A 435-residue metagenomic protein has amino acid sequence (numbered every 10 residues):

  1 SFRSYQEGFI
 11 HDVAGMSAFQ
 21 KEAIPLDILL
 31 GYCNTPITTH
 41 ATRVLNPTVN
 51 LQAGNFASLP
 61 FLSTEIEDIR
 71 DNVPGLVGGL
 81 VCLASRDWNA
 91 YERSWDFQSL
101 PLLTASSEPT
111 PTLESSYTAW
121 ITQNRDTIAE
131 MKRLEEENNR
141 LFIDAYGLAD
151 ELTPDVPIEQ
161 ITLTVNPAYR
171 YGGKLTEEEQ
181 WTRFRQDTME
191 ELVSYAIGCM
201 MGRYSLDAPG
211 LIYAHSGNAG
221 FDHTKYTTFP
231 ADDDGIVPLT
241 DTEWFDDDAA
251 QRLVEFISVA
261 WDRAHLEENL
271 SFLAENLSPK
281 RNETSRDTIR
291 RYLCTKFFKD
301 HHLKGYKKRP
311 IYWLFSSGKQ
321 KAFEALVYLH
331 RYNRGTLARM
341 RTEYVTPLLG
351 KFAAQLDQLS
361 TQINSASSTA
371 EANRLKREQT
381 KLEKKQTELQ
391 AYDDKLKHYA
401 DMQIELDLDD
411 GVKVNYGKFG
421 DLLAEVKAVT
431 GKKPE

Functional and structural regions predicted by a protein language model:
S1-K21, P74, G79, L83 (+8 more regions): Polyanion-binding catalytic cores of nucleic-acid enzymes and NTP/SAM-utilizing transferases
S1-S58, D68-I69, G75-L83: Basic, amphipathic alpha-helical recognition segments used for DNA target recognition
H11, G15-A18, A41, F56 (+5 more regions): Long, contiguous hydrophobic alpha-helical segments, chiefly transmembrane helices and signal peptides
P25, I69-N72, L134, M189 (+1 more regions): Hydrophobic (often cysteine-bearing) scaffold residues that line and stabilize catalytic clefts of nucleotide/cofactor
T35-T39, F61, E65, G79-R86 (+2 more regions): Short, well-ordered loop/turn and helix-capping segments at boundaries between secondary-structure elements and domains
N50-N55, E92-T104, E159-T164, A214-N218: A glycine-rich phosphate-binding loop feature that marks nucleotide/adenosyl-phosphate handling sites
N55-F142, L349, A353-S360: Extended amphipathic alpha-helical segments enriched in small hydrophobics
A129-R133, N139-I143, G147, E151-E435: Terminal accessory regions of large proteins
